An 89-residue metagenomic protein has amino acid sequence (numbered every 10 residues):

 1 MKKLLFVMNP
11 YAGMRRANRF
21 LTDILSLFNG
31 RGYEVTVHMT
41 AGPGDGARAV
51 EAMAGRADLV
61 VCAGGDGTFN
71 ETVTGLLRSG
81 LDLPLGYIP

Functional and structural regions predicted by a protein language model:
K2-P89: Small-residue-rich beta-alpha loop regions that form the catalytic core of phosphotransfer and lipid-active enzymes
